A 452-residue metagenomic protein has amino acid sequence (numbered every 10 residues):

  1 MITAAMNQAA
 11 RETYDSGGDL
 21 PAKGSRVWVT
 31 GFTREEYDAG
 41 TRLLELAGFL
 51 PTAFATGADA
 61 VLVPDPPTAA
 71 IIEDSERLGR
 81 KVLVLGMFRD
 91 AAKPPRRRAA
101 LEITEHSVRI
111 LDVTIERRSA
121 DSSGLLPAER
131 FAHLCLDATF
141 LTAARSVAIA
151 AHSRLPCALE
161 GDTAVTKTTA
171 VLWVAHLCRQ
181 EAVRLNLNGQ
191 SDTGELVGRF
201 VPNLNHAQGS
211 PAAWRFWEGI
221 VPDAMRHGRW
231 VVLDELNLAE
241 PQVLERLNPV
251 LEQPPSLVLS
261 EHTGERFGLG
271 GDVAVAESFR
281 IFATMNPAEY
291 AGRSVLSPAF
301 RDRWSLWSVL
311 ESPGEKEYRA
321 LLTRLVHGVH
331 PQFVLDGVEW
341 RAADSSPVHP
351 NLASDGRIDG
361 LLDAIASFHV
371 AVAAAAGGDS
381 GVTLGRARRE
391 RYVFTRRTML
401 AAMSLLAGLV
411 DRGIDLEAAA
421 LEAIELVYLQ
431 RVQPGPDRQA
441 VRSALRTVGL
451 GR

Functional and structural regions predicted by a protein language model:
M1, E45-L46, P64, S75-K81 (+6 more regions): N-terminal accessory segments that target, anchor, or regulate ATP-driven/P-loop NTPase machines and associated
M1-A100: DNA strand-break repair and replication-stress modules
T3, N7, T68, P94-R97 (+3 more regions): Short amphipathic alpha-helical segments that mediate assembly, nucleic-acid/protein binding, or membrane association
E35-E36, P67, T142, K167 (+1 more regions): Residue-level preference for nonpolar/small residues embedded in alpha-helices
R96-G378, L405, V410-D415: AAA+ P-loop NTPase catalytic core and its hallmark functional loops
A375-R452: C-terminal helical "lid" subdomain and adjoining coupling/linker elements of P-loop NTPases
